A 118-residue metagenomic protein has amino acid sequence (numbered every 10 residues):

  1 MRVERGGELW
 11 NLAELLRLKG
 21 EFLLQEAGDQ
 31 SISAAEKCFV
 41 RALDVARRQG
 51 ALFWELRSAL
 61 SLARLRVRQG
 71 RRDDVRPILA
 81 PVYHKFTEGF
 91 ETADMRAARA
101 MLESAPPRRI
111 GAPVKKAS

Functional and structural regions predicted by a protein language model:
M1-S118: Helix-coil-helix junctions within alpha-helical repeat/solenoid scaffolds
